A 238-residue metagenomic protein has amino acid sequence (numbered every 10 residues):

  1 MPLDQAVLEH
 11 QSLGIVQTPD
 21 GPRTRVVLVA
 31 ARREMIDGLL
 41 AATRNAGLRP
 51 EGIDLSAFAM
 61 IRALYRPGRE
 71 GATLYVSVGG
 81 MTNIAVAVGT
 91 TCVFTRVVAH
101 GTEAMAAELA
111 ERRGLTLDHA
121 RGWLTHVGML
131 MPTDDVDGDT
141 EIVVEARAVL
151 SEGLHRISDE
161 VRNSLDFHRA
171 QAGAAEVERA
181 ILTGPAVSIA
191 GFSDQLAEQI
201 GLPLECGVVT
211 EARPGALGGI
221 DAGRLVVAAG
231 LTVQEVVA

Functional and structural regions predicted by a protein language model:
M1-A238: Hydrophobic/aromatic-enriched cytosolic interaction surfaces used to assemble or bind macromolecules
